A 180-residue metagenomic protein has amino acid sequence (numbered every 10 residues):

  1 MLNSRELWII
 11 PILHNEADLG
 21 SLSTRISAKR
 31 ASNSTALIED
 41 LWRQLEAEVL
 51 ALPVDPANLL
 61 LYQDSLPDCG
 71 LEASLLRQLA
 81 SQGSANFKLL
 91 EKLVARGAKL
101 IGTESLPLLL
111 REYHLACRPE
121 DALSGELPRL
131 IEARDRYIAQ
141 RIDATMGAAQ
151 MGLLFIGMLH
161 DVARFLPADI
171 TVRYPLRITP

Functional and structural regions predicted by a protein language model:
M1-P180: Compositional signal for N-terminal targeting/processing segments
